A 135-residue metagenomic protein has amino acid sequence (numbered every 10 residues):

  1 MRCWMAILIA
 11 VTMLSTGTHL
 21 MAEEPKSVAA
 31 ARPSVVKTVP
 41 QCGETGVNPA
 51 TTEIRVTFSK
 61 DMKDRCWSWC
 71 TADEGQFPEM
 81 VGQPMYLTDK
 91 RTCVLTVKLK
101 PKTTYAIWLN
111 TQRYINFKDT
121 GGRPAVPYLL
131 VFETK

Functional and structural regions predicted by a protein language model:
A6-T16: Bacterial N-terminal signal peptides
T18-M21: Sec/Tat signal peptide C-region and signal peptidase I cleavage site
E23-K135: Acidic, low-complexity Ser/Thr/Gly/Pro-rich repeat segments typical of extracellular/periplasmic and surface-exposed
